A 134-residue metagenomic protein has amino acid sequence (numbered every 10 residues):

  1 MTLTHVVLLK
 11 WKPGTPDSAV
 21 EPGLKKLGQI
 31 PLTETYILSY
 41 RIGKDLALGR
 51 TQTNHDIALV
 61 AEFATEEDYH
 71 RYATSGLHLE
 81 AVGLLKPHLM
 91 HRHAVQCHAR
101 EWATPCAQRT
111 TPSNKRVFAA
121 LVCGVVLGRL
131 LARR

Functional and structural regions predicted by a protein language model:
M1-D56, A64-T74, C97-R134: Short S/T/G/P-rich N-terminal loop/turn motif that feeds into the first structured element of a domain
E62-F63, H88: Conserved catalytic core of Hanks-type protein kinase domains
D68-H91: C-terminal structural segments of small proteins and small subunits
